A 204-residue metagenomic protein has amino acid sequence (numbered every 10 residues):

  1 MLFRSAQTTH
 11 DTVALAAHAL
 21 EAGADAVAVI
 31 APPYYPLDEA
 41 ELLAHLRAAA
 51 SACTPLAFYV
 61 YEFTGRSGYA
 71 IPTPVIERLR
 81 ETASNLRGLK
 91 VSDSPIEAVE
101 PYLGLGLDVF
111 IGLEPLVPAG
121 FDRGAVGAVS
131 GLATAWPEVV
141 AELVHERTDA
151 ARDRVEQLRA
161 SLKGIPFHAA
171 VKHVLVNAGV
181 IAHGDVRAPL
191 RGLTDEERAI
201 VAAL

Functional and structural regions predicted by a protein language model:
M1-G68, R78: Active-site beta->alpha loop and helix N-cap motifs at the rims of alpha/beta catalytic domains
Q7, P33-Y34, L116, T134 (+1 more regions): Conserved beta-strand edge residues that scaffold enzyme active sites
T12, L42, P72, W136 (+5 more regions): Generic structural signal for well-ordered, non-membrane alpha-helical segments in soluble metabolic enzymes
A19, A49, L89, G120 (+2 more regions): Conserved, mostly hydrophobic/aromatic
A50-L56, F63-I165: Catalytic alpha/beta core domains of metabolic enzymes, predominantly
F121-D122, R154-A188: Conserved short secondary-structure transition element at the edge of the structured enzyme core that lines
I181-L204: Flexible C-terminal active-site loop/helix
